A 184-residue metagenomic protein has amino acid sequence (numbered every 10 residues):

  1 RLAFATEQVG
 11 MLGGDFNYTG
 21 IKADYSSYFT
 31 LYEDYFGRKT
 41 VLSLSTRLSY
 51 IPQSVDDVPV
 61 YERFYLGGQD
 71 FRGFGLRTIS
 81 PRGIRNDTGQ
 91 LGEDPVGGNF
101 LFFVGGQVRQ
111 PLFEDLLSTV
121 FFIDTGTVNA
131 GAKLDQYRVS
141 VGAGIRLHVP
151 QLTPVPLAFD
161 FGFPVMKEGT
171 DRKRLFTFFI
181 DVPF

Functional and structural regions predicted by a protein language model:
R1-L112, F121-F122, N129-A130, T170 (+1 more regions): C-terminal outer-membrane beta-barrel translocator/porin domains of Gram-negative envelope proteins and their
A23, L44, L117, V139-A143 (+2 more regions): One face of beta-strands
Y32-Y35, E114-S118, V149-L157: Repeated loop/turn-to-beta-strand initiation elements of outer-membrane beta-barrel proteins
F122-G126, R138-S140, F161: Small/polar glycine-rich anion-binding or flexible loop at a beta-alpha turn
T127-A130, V165: Short, solvent-exposed loop/turn segments at secondary-structure junctions
A132-Q136: Outer-membrane beta-barrel domain signature, especially the mid-to-C-terminal portions of large Gram-negative OMP
G142-L147, L152, K173-F184: Outer-membrane beta-barrel "beta-signal"
F161-K167: A short, acidic, flexible beta-alpha connecting loop/helix-capping segment that sits on the rim of active
